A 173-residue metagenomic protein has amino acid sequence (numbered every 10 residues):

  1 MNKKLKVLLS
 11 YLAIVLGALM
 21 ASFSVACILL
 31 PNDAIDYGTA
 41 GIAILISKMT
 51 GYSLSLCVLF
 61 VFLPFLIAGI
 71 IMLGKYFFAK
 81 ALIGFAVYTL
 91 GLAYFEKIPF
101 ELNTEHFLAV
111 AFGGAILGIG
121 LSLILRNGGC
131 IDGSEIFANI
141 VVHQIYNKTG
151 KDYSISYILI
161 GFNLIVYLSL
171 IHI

Functional and structural regions predicted by a protein language model:
G17, P64-K75: C-terminal ends of transmembrane helices
C27-A43: Membrane-interface helix-loop junction between the first two transmembrane segments
A34-T39, R126-N139: Juxtamembrane/interfacial segments flanking transmembrane helices
A43, V61-A68, I160-S169: Hydrophobic, membrane-inserted alpha-helices
I44-G51, E135-Y146: Short amphipathic alpha-helical coupling elements at transmembrane boundaries
S47-F60, F107-A111: Structural signature of hydrophobic alpha-helical transmembrane segments
A86, L90-Y94, F107-G128: Mid-bilayer segments of alpha-helical transmembrane spans in multi-pass integral membrane proteins that mediate
I171-I173: Conserved small/polar residues in nucleotide/adenosyl-binding loops
